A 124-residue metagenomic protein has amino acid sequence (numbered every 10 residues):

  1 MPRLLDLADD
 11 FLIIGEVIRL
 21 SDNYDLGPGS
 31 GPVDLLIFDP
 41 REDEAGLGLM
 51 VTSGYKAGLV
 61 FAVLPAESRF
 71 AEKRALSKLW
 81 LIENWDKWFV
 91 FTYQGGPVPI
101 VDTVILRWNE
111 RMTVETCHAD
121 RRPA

Functional and structural regions predicted by a protein language model:
M1-I13: Mixed-charge, Lys/Arg-rich low-complexity intrinsically disordered regions
A8, Y24, L36, R41 (+5 more regions): Intrinsic disorder/low-complexity detector
N23-A66: Basic/aromatic-rich interaction segments and small domains that mediate binding to polyanionic partners
V51-A124: Intrinsically disordered, low-complexity, charged/polar segments
